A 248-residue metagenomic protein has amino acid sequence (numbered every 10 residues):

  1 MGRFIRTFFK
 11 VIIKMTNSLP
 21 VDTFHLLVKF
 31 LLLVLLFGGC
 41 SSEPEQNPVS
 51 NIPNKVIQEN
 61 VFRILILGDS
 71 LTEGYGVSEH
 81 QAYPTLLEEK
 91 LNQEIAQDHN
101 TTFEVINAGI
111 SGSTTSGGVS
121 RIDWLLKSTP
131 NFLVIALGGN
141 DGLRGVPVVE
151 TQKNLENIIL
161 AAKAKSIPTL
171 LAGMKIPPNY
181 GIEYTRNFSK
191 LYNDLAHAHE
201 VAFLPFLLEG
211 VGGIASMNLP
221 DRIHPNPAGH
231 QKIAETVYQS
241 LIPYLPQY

Functional and structural regions predicted by a protein language model:
F4-V28: Bacterial N-terminal signal peptides that target proteins for export
F30-L35: Sec-dependent N-terminal signal peptides
F37-G39: C-terminal motif of bacterial Sec signal peptides marking the signal peptidase cleavage site
S41-P53, S113, E156, L171 (+1 more regions): Domain-scale detector for complete catalytic domains at protein termini or as standalone homologs
E45-S111, R121-T129: Serine-esterase "nucleophile elbow" of acetyl-processing enzymes
T72-E73, G112, I176, G213: Active-site micro-motifs of SAM-dependent methyltransferase domains
G117-Y248: Alpha-helical cap/lid subdomain in secreted, periplasmic, or secretory-pathway luminal O-acyl-processing enzymes
